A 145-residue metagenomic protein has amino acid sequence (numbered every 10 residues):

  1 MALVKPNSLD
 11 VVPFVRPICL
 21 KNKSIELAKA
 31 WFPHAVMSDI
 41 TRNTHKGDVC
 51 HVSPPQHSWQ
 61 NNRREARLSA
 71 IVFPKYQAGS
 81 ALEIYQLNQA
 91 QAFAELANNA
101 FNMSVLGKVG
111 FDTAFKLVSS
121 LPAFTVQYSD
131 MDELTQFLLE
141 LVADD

Functional and structural regions predicted by a protein language model:
A2-D145: Glycine-rich, often acidic-flanked micro-motifs that create phosphate/phosphodiester-binding or positioning elements
